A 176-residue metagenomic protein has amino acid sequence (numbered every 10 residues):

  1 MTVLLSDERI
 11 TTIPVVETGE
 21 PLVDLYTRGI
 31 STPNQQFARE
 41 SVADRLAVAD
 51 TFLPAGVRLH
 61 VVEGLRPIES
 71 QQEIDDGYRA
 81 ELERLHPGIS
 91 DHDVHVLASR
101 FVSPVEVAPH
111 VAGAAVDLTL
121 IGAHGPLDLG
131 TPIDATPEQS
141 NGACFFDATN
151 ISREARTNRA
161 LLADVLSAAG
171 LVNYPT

Functional and structural regions predicted by a protein language model:
M1-G64, I68-P175: Extracytoplasmic cell-surface/polysaccharide-interacting catalytic and binding patches
